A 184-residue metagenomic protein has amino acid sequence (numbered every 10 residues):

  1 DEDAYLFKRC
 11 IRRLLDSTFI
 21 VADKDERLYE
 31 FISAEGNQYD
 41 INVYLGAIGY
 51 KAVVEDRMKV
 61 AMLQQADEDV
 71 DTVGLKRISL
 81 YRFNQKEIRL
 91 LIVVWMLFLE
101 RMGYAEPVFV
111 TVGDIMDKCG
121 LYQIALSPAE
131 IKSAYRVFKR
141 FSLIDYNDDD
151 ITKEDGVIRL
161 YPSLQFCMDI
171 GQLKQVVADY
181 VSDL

Functional and structural regions predicted by a protein language model:
D1-A66: Eukaryotic partner-binding/assembly regions in large regulatory complexes
T18-Y29, G103-C119: Short acidic, hydrophobic short linear motifs in intrinsically disordered regions
S33-I41, I124-R140: Short amphipathic alpha-helical interaction segments
G46-V54, K139-T152: A short, conserved structural fragment
K59-L63, I151-Y161: Minor-groove-contacting beta-hairpin "wing" of winged helix-turn-helix DNA-binding domains
V70-E106: Short alpha-helical segments that sit at the start of domains
T72-Y81, Y161-L184: Short, amphipathic alpha-helical interaction segments positioned at domain boundaries
I124-S133, D145-G156: Short conserved catalytic/interaction loops centered on acidic-Pro-aromatic/His motifs
